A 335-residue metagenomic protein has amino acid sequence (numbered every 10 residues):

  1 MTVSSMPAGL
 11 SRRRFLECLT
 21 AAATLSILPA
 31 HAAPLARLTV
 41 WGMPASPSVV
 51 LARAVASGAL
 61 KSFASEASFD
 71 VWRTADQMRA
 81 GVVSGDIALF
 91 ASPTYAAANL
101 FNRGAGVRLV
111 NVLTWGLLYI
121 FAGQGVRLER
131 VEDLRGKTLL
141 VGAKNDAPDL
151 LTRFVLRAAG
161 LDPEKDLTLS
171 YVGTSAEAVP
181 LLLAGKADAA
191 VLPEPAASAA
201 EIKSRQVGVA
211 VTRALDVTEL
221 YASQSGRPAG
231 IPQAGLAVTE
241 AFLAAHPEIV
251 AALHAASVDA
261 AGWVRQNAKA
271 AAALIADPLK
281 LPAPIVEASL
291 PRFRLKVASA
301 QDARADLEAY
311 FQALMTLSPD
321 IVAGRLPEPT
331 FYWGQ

Functional and structural regions predicted by a protein language model:
M1-L10, R14, C18-L25: N-terminal secretory signal peptides
L28-A32: Sec/Tat signal peptide C-region and signal peptidase I cleavage site
A33-E164, S170-V172, D188-E194, V211-L215: Short, glycine-/small- and polar/acidic-enriched structural segments that line small-molecule recognition paths
K61-F63, Y221-S225, K296-R304: Short, solvent-exposed loop/beta-turn-alpha elements that line the ligand-binding surface or hinge of extracytoplasmic
W72, D76, G142, D146-L150 (+5 more regions): Soluble non-cytosolic domains of exported or imported proteins
Y95-A96, A176-L274: Pocket-lining segment of extracytoplasmic ligand-binding domains
L243-L317: Secondary-structure end/capping motifs
Q312-Q335: Conserved C-terminal helix/tail region of periplasmic/extracytoplasmic solute-binding proteins
